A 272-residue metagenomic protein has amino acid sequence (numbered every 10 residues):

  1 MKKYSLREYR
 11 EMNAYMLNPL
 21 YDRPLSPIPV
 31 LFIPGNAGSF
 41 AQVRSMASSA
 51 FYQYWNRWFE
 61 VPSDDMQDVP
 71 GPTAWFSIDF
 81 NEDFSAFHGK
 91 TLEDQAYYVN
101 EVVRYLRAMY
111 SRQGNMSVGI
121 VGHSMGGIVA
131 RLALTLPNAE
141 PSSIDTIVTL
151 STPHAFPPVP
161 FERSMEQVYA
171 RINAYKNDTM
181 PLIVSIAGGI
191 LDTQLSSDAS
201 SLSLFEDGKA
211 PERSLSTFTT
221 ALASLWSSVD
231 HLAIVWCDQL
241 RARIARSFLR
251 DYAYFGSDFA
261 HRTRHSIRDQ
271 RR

Functional and structural regions predicted by a protein language model:
M1-F76, T263-R272: Flexible, membrane-associating and regulatory peripheral segments of lipid-active enzymes
M1-P24, G114-M116, S142-V148, H154-A155 (+4 more regions): Membrane-interface amphipathic segments in extracytoplasmic regions
D22-P27, T73-D83, S143-T149, S216-S228 (+1 more regions): Surface-exposed beta-strand-to-loop junctions that form interaction patches on eukaryotic regulatory domains
L25, P29, S39-M46, H88-Q95 (+5 more regions): Alpha-helical interaction elements in eukaryotic regulators
L31-G35, R57, S63, S77-F87 (+1 more regions): Serine-dependent carboxylesterase/thioesterase catalytic core of lipase-like alpha/beta-hydrolase/SGNH enzymes
S45-Q53, Y98-E101, S201-F205: Amphipathic alpha-helical scaffolding segments
S48, T135, R246: Short, well-ordered alpha-helices that flank and scaffold nucleotide-derived cofactor binding pockets
M180-R272: C-terminal catalytic-base region of ester-bond hydrolases, centering on the histidine of the charge-relay
